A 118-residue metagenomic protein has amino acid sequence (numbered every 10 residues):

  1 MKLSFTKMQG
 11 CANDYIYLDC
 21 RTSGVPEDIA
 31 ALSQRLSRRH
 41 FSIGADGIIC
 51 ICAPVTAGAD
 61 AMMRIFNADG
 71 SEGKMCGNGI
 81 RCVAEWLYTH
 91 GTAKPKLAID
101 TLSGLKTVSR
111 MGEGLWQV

Functional and structural regions predicted by a protein language model:
M1-G112: A glycine-rich beta-to-alpha transition motif near the start of alpha/beta enzyme domains, typified by
G114-V118: Short, solvent-exposed secondary-structure boundary/capping segments
